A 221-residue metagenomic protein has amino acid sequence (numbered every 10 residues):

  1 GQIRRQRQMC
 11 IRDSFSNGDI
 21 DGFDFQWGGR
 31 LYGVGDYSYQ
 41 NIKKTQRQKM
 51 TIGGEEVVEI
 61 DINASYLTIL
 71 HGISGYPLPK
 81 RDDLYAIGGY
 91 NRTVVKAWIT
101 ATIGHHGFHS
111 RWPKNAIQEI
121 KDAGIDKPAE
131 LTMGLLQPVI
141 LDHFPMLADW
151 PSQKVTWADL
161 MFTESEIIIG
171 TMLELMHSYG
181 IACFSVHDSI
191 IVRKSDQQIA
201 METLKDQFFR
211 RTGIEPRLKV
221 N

Functional and structural regions predicted by a protein language model:
G1, I60, M176, I190: Catalytic phosphate/metal-binding cores of nucleic-acid and nucleotide-processing enzymes, i.e., regions that mediate
G1-D13: Single conserved hydrophobic/aromatic residue that forms the stacking wall/gate of nucleotide- or nucleobase-binding
R12-V34: N- or domain-start disorder-to-order transition segments that initiate the globular core
L31-K154: Helical catalytic core of nucleic-acid polymerases
D61, I99, I181-V192: Catalytic palm active-site di-aspartate
D149-E166: Adenine-nucleotide phosphate-binding core of ATP-dependent small-molecule kinases
E166-V186: Active-site palm subdomain of RNA-directed nucleic acid polymerases
Q197-N221: Polymerase palm active-site segment centered on the conserved acidic dipeptide of motif C
